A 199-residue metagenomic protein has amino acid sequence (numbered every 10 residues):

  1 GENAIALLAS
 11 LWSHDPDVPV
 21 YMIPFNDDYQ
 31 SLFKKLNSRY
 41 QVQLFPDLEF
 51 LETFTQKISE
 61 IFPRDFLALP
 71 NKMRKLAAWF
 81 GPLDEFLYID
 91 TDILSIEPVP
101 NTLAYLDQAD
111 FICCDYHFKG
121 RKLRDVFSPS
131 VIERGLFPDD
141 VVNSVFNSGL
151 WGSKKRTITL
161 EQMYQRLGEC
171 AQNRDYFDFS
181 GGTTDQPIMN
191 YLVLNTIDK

Functional and structural regions predicted by a protein language model:
E2, D27-F33, R121: Short, charged/polar "capping" segments at the starts of alpha-helices and the immediately preceding loops
S10-V18: Short, acidic, metal-binding catalytic loop of nucleotide-sugar glycosyltransferases
D15, Y40, L83, L106 (+1 more regions): A structural signal for short coil/turn segments at secondary-structure junctions
P19-D27, C114-D115: Short internal beta-strands
L32-G81: Active-site-proximal specificity loops/subdomain of glycosyltransferases
N71-L123: GT-A fold catalytic core of metal-dependent nucleotide-sugar glycosyltransferases, centered on the diacidic
S130-V141: Short, flexible, basic/aromatic active-site loop/helix in glycosyltransferases
D140-K199: Catalytic core and acceptor-binding pocket of nucleotide-sugar-dependent glycosyltransferases
